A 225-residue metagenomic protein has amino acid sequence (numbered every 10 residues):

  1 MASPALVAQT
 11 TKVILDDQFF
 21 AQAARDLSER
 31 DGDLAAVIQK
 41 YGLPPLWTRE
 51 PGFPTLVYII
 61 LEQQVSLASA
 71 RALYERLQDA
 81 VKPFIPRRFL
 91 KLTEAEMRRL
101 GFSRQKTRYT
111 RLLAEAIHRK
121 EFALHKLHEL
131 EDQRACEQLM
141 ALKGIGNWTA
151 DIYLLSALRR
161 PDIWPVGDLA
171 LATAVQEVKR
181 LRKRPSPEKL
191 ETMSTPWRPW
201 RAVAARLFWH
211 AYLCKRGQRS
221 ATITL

Functional and structural regions predicted by a protein language model:
M1-P44, H128, Q133, N147-L225: C-terminal accessory module of base-excision DNA glycosylases/AP lyases that mediates lesion recognition and DNA
I14, D33, V37, V65-S66 (+2 more regions): Alpha-helical ds-nucleic-acid-binding substructure associated with the helix-hairpin-helix region of base-excision DNA
A21, P51-T55, K91, C136: Alpha-helical scaffolds flanking conserved acidic
A36-K40, T48, G52, R99 (+3 more regions): Non-catalytic interaction surface on structured domains
L46-P54, G101-Q105, S194-A202: Structural motif
V57, T110-L113, V175: Buried hydrophobic packing segments
